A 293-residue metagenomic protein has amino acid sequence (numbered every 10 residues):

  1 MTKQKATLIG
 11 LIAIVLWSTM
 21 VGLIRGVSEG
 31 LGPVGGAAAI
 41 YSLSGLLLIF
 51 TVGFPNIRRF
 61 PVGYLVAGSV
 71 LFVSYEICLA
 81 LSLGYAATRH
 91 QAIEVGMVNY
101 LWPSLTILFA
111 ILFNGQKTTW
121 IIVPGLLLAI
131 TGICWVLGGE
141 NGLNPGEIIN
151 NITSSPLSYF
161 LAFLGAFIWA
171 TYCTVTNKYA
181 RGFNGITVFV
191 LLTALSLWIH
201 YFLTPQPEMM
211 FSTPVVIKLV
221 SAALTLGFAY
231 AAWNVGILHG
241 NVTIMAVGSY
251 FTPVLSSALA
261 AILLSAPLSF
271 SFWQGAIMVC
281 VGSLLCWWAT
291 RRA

Functional and structural regions predicted by a protein language model:
T2-A6, E29-V34, A38, I57-V62 (+3 more regions): Juxtamembrane helix-entry segments on the extracytoplasmic side of multipass membrane proteins
V15-S18, G22, I49, S69-V73 (+10 more regions): Hydrophobic/small/kink-forming positions within alpha-helical transmembrane segments of polytopic membrane proteins
L16-L23, G53-I93, W135, A223-G240: Specific transmembrane alpha-helical segments of multi-pass solute transporters/efflux pumps, especially DMT/EamA
G22-R25, G45-I49, P103-L112, L143-P205: Transmembrane alpha-helical segments that form core, pore/gating elements of small-molecule transporters/exporters
V27, G36, S82, L112-N114 (+6 more regions): Hydrophobic/aromatic residues within transmembrane alpha-helices of multi-pass small-molecule transporters
G35-G45, G84-N114, V242-A261: Specific alpha-helical transmembrane segments that line the substrate/conduction pathway and gating interfaces
L43, L48, F72, T118-N141 (+3 more regions): Hydrophobic transmembrane alpha-helices of multi-pass small-molecule transport proteins
I49-P55, W102-L127, V254-Q274: C-terminal transmembrane-helix exit sites in multi-pass transporters
